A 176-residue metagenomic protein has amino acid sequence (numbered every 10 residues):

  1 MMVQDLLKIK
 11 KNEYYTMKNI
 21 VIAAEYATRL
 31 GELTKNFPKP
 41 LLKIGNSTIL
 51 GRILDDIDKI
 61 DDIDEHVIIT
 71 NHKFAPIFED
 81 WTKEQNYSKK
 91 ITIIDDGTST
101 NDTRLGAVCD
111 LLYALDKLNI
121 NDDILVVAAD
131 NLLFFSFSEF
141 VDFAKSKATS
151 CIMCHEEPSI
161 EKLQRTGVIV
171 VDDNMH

Functional and structural regions predicted by a protein language model:
M1-T16: N-terminal amphipathic/basic-hydrophobic helices that include classical n-h-c signal peptides and signal-anchor
D5-K8, T34, D116: Compositionally biased amphipathic helical and low-complexity segments enriched in hydrophobic
I9-K10, I57, N121: Low-complexity, intrinsically disordered/propeptide-like segments
Y14-I77: N-terminal glycine-rich phosphate-binding loop and ensuing alpha1 helix
P76-D173: Conserved beta-loop-beta/alpha segment of the NTase-like Rossmann-fold superfamily that binds/positions NTPs
H176: Conserved FAD/dinucleotide-binding core of flavoprotein oxidoreductases
